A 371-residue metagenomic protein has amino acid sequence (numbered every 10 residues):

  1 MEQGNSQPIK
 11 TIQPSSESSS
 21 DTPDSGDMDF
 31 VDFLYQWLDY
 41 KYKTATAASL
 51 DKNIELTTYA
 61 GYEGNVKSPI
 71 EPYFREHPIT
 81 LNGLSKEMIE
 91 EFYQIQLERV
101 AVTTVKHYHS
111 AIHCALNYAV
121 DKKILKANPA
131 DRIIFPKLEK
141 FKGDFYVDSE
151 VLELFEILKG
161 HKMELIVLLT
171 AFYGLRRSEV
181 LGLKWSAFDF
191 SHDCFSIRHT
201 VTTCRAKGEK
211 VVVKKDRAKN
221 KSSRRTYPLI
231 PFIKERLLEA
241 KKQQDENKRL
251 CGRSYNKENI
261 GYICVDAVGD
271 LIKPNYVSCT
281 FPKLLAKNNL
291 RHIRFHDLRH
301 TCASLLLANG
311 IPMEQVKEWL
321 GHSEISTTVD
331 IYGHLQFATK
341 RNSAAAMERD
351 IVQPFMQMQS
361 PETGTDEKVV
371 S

Functional and structural regions predicted by a protein language model:
E2-D21, L38-T57, G64-K142, E153-I157: N-terminal core-binding DNA-recognition domain of tyrosine recombinases/integrases
A45-I54, H77, Q244-N259: Short helix/loop segment immediately N-terminal to the Walker
V102, K106, D121, L125-A127 (+5 more regions): Basic, Lys/Arg- and aromatic-enriched nucleic-acid-binding interface segment
A119-P129, F190-H192, H199-A206, L237-S254 (+1 more regions): Proline-centered turn/helix-capping motifs that create local helix->coil transitions or kinks
E156, G160-H161, Y173, Y227 (+3 more regions): Short, basic (Lys/Arg/His-rich) helix/loop patches that form interaction surfaces in the mid-to-C-terminal regions
A187-C194, H292, I311-I331, R341: Short, polar N-cap/turn motifs at the start of nucleic acid-interacting alpha helices
H192, T203-R224, P231-I233, E246 (+3 more regions): C-terminal secondary-structure termini that scaffold catalytic or DNA-interacting sites
V201-T203, K234, L320-A346: Catalytic-site neighborhood detector that most strongly recognizes the C-terminal catalytic loop/helix of tyrosine
